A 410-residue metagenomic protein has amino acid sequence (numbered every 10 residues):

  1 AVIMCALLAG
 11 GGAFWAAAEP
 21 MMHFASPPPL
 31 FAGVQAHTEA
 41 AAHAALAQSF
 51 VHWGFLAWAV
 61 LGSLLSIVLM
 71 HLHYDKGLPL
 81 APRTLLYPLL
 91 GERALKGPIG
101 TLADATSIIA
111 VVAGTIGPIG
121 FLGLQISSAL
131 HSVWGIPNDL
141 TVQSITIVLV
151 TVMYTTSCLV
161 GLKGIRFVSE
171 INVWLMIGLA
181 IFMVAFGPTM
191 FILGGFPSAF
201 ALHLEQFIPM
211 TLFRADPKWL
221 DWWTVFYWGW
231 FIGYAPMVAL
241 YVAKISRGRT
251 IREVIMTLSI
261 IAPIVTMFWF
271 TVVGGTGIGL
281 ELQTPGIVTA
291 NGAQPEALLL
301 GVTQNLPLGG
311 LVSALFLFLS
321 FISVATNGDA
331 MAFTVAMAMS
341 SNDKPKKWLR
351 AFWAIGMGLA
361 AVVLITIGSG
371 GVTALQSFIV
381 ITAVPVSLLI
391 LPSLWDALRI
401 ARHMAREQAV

Functional and structural regions predicted by a protein language model:
A1, M190, G194, A215-D221 (+4 more regions): C-terminal membrane-solvent junction of multi-pass transporters and transport-like membrane proteins
A1, M21-L46, V68-P98, L280-L306 (+2 more regions): Flexible loop linkers connecting adjacent transmembrane helices in multi-pass alpha-helical membrane transporters
A1-L80, I255-S259, V265-I278, A360: Membrane-interface helix-loop-helix modules in multi-pass membrane proteins
V2-F31, I192, L202, L212-K218 (+5 more regions): A generic transmembrane alpha-helix motif of multi-pass inner-membrane proteins
L8-A13, S49-L124, S132-S157, F186-T189 (+5 more regions): Helix-loop-helix module between adjacent transmembrane segments
A44-W53, S66-L78, S128-V133, L149-N172 (+3 more regions): Membrane-water interface regions at transmembrane-helix termini and the short interhelical loops of multi-pass membrane
A94-R249, M256, I261-S313, L319: Membrane-embedded translocation segments of transport machinery
M176-G187, V265-G275, A314-M337, W353-M357 (+1 more regions): Hydrophobic alpha-helical segments of multi-pass membrane transport proteins
